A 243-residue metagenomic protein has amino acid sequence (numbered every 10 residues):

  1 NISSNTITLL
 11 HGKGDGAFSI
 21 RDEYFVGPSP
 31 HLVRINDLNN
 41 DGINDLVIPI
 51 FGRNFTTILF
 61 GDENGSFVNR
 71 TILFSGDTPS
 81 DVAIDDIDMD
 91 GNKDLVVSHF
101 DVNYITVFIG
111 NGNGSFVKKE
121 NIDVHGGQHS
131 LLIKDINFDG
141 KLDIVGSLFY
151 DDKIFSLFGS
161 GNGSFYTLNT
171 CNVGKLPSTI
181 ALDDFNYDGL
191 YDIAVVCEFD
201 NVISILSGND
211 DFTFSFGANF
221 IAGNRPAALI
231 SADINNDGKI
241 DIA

Functional and structural regions predicted by a protein language model:
N1, L46-P49, L95-S98, I144-S147 (+2 more regions): Hydrophobic beta-strand segments that make up the repeating blades of beta-propeller and related beta-repeat
N5, R53-N54, V68, I84 (+6 more regions): Low-complexity intrinsically disordered segments
T6-L9, F55-I58, Y104-V107, K153-L157 (+1 more regions): A short loop-to-beta-strand structural motif that recurs across blades of beta-propeller domains
H11, H31-L38, F60, S80-M89 (+4 more regions): Beta-propeller blade termini
H11-P28, F60-D77, I109-G126, F158-K175 (+1 more regions): Blade-edge motifs of beta-propeller repeat domains
G42-N44, G91-K93, G140-L142, G189-Y191 (+1 more regions): Glycine-aliphatic tripeptides that mark coil-to-beta-strand junctions in extracellular and membrane proteins
